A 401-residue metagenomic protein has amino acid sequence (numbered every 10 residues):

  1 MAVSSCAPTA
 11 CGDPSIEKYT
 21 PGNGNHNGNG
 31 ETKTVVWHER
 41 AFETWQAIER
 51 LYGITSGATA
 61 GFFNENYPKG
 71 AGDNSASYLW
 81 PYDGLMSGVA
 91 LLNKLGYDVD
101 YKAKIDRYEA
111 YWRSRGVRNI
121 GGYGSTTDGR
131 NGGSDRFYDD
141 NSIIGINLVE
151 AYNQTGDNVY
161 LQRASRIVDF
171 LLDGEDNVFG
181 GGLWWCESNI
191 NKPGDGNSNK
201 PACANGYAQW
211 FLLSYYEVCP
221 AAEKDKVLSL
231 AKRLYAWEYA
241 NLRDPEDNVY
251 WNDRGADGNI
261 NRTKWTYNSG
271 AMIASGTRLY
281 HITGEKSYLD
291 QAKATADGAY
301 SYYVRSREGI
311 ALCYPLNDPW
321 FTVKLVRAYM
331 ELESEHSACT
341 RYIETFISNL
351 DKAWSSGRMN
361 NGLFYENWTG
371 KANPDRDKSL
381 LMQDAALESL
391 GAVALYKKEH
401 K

Functional and structural regions predicted by a protein language model:
A2-V36: Bacterial Sec-dependent N-terminal signal peptides
T32-G88, L92-A103, R107-D139, K200 (+2 more regions): CBM-like carbohydrate-recognition segments
E49, A110, S114, N153 (+6 more regions): Amphipathic alpha-helical segments of tetratricopeptide repeats
N93, Y152-G156, Y216-E223, Y280 (+4 more regions): Short coil/turn linking the two alpha-helices of tandem helical-hairpin repeats
V99-V218, L228-K232: Extended ligand-binding groove/face enriched in aromatic
N205-Y215, K224-G276: Active-site cradle of extracellular carbohydrate-active enzymes
W265-T283, Y288-V304: Oxyanion-binding "anion nests"
